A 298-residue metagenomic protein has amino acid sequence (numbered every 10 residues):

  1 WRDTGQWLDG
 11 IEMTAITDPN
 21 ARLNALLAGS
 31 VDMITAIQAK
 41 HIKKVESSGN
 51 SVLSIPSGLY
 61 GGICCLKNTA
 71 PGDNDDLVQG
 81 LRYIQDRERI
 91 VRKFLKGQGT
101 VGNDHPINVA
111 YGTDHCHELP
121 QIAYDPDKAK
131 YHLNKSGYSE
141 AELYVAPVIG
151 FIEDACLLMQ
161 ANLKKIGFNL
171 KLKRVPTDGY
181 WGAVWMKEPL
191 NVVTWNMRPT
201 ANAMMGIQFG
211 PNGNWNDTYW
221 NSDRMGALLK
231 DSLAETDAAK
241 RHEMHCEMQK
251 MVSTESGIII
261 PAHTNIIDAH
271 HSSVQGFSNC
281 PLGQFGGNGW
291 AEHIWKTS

Functional and structural regions predicted by a protein language model:
W1-D9, K43-I55, C64-D75, V109-K128 (+3 more regions): Short, solvent-exposed loop/beta-turn-alpha elements that line the ligand-binding surface or hinge of extracytoplasmic
W1-K43, N169-K171: Ligand-site clamp/hinge motif
W7, P19-R22, I37-H41, D73-L77 (+9 more regions): Stable alpha-helical elements in mature extracytoplasmic
G10, Y111, K130-M197, A238 (+1 more regions): Ligand/substrate-recognition segments at binding pockets and active sites
E12-A15, M33-A36, L53-I55, G61-C64 (+7 more regions): Structural recognition of the beta-strand scaffold that forms the well-ordered cores of secreted hydrolase catalytic
P19-A25, Q38-S51, I63-P71, R89-F94 (+2 more regions): Pocket-flanking alpha-helical
G72-Y111, D154-A155, M251-I260: Periplasmic-binding protein-like
Y83, T100-N134, P147-I152: Structural transition elements
